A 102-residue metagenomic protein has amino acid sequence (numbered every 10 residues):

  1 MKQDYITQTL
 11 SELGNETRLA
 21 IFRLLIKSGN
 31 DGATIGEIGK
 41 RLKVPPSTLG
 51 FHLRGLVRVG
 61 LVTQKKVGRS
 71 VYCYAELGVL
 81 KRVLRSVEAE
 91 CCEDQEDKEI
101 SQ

Functional and structural regions predicted by a protein language model:
M1-I6, R23-K27, L77-Q102: Amphipathic alpha-helical dimerization/coiled-coil segments that flank or bridge DNA-binding/regulatory modules
D4-Y5, T9-P45, V67-V79: N-terminal helix-turn-helix DNA-binding core of bacterial DNA-binding proteins
K40, V57-R58: Alpha-helical residues within the helix-turn-helix
P45, G50-H52: Short coil turns linking two alpha-helices in DNA-binding domains
R58-V59, R69: Mid-chain, well-packed structural core segment of small domains
